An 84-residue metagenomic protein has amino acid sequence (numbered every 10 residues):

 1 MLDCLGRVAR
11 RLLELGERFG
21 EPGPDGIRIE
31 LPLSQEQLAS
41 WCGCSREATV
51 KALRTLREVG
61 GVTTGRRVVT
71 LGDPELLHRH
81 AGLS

Functional and structural regions predicted by a protein language model:
M1-G43: Polybasic "coupling" helices that flank or enter modular domains
F19, S34, V68-S84: Short, cationic-aromatic polyanion-contact patches
E47: Key DNA-contact positions within bacterial/archaeal DNA-binding proteins
T55-L56: Basic amphipathic alpha-helical segments that dock to polyanions
G60: Glycine-centered, phosphate/nucleic-acid-interacting loop/turn motifs that mediate DNA/RNA or nucleotide
T63-R66: Beta-hairpin "wing" of winged helix-turn-helix
